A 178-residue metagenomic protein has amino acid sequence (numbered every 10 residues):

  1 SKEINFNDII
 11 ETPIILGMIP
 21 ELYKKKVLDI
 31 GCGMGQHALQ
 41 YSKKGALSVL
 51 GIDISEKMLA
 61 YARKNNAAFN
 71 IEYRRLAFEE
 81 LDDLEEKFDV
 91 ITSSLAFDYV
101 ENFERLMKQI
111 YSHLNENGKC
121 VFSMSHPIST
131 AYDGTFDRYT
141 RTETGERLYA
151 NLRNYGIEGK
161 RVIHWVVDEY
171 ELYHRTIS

Functional and structural regions predicted by a protein language model:
S1-Y23, Q36-Q40, Y61: Conserved class I S-adenosyl-L-methionine
E21-L22, E85, M107: A short, aliphatic-rich alpha-helical micro-motif
L28-I30, M34-E80: Class I SAM-dependent methyltransferase SAM/SAH-binding core
D82-I91: A short acidic, Gly/Pro-enriched loop at the edge of an enzyme's catalytic core that lines a small-molecule cofactor
V90-E104: A short SAM/SAH-binding and catalytic strip from SAM-dependent methyltransferases
E104-K119: A short glycine-rich, Lys/Arg-flanked "PGG" loop and its adjoining helix->strand segment in the class I
K119-I157: Conserved class I S-adenosyl-L-methionine
Y170-S178: Short alpha-helix
